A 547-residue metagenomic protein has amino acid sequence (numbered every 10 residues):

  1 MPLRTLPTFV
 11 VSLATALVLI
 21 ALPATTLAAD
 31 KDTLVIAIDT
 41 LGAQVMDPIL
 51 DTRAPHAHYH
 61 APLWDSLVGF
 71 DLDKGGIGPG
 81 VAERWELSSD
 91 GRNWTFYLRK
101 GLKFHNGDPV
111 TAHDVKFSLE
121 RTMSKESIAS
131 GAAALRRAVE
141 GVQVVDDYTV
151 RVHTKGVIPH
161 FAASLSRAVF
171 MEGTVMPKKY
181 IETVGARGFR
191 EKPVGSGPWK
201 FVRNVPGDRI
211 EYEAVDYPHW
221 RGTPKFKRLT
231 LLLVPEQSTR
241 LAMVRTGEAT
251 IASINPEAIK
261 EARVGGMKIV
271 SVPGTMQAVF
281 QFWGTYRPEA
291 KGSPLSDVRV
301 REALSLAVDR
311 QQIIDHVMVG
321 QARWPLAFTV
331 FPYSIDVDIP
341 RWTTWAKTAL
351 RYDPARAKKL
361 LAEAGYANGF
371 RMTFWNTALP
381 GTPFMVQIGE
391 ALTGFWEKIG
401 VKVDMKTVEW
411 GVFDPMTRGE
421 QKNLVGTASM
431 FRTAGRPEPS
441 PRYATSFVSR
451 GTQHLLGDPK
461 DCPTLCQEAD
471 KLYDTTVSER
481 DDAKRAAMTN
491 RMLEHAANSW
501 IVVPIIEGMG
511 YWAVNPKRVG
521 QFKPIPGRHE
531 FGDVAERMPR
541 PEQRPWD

Functional and structural regions predicted by a protein language model:
I36, G107, T250-I254, F374 (+2 more regions): Periplasmic binding protein-like
A37-S89, E120, K192-S196: N-terminal lobe/hinge region of extracytoplasmic solute-binding protein
D71-D73, S166-P224, R228, T246 (+3 more regions): Gly/Pro-rich hinge or "lid" segments in bacterial periplasmic/extracellular proteins
Y97, A132-K179: Surface-exposed binding/hinge segments that line and control ligand-binding clefts or catalytic entry sites
R187, D216-A262, E302, K402: Ligand-site clamp/hinge motif
R299-E302, I314-V317, L350, K402-P415 (+4 more regions): Extracytoplasmic/peripheral linker and loop segments enriched in polar/acidic and small residues with frequent Thr/Pro
R323-E363, P380-Q387: Structural transition elements
V514-D547: Long beta-strand-rich cores associated with HINT superfamily self-processing modules
